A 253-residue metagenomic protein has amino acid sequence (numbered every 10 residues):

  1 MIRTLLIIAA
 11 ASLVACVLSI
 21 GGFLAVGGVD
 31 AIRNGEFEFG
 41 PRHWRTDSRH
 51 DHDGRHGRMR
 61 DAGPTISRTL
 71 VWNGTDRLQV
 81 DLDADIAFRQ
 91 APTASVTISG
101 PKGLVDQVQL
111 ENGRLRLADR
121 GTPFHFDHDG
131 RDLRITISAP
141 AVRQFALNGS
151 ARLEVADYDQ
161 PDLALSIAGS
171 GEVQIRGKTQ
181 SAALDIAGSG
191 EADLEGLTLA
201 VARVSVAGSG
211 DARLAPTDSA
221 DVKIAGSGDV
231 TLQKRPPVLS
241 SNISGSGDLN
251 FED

Functional and structural regions predicted by a protein language model:
I2-N148, A156-D159, R176, L197 (+1 more regions): Acidic (Asp/Glu) and glycine-rich low-complexity loops/linkers that are typically intrinsically disordered
I2-R3, Q79-V80, I86, D162-A168 (+4 more regions): Terminal or extended low-complexity segments
P64-T65, S150, S170, S209 (+1 more regions): Short, recurring structural edge motifs at helix starts
R68-T69, D106, I135, L153-E154 (+4 more regions): Short, flexible, glycine/charge-rich loop motifs used to bind or transfer phosphoryl groups or to couple energy/partner
L70, L78, V96-I98, L117 (+8 more regions): Preference for bulky hydrophobic residues occupying beta-strand positions in well-ordered beta-sheet regions
A146-D193: Right-handed parallel beta-helix
V173-D253: Short, surface-exposed interaction patches in beta-rich subdomains that mediate adhesion/assembly near membranes
